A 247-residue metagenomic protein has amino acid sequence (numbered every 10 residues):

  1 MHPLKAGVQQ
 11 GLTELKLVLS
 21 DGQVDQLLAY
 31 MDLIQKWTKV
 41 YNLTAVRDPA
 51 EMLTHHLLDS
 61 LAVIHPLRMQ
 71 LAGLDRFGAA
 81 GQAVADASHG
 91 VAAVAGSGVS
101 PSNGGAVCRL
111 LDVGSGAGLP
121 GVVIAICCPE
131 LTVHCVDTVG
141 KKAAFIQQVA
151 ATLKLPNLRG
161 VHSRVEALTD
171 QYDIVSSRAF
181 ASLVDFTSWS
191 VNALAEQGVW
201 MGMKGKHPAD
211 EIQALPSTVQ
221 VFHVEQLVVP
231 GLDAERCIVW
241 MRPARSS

Functional and structural regions predicted by a protein language model:
P3-V91, V99, K141, Q148 (+1 more regions): Class I SAM-dependent transferase core
L61-S177, T187-S188: Conserved SAM/SAH cofactor-binding pocket of Class I
T132, N157-R159, V199, Q220-H223: Conserved beta-strand segments of alpha/beta enzyme cores
V165, F180, V229: Hydrophobic pocket-lining residues within nucleotide cofactor-binding pockets
A179-S182, K206: Short glycine-rich anion-binding loops that position phosphate/pyrophosphate groups of nucleotides and phosphorylated
T187-Q197: A short glycine-rich, Lys/Arg-flanked "PGG" loop and its adjoining helix->strand segment in the class I
Q197-K204: Conserved beta-strand signature within the Rossmann-like core of class I S-adenosyl-L-methionine
H207-S247: Active-site capping/gating segments
